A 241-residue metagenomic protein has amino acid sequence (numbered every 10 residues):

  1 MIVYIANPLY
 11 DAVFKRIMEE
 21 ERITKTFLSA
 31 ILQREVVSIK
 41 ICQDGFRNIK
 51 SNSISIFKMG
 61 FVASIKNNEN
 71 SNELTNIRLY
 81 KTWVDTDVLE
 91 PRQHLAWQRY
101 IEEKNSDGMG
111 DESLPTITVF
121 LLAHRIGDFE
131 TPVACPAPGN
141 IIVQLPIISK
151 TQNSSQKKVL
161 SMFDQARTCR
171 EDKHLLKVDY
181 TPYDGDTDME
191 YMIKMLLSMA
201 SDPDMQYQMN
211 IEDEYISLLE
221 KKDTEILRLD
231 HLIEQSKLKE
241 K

Functional and structural regions predicted by a protein language model:
M1-K241: Elongated, amphipathic alpha-helical interaction scaffolds
